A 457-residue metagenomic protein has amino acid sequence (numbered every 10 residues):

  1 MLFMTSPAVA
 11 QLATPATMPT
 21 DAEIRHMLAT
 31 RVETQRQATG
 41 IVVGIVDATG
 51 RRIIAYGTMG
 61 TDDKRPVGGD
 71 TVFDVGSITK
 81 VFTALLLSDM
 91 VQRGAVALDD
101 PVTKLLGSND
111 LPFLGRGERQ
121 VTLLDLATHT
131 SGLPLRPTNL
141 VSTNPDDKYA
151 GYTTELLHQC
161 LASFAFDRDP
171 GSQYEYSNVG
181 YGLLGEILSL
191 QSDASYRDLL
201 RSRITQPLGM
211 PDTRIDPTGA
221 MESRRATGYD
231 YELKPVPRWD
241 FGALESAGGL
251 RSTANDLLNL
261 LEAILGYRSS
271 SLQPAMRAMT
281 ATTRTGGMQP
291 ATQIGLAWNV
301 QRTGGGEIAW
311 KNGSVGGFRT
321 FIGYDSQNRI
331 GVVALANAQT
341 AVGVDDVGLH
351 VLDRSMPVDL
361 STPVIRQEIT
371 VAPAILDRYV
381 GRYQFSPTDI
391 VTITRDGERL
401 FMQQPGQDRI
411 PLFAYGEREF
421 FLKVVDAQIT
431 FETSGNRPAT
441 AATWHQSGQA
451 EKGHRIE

Functional and structural regions predicted by a protein language model:
Q11-A55, T138, S189-A194, D198-S202 (+2 more regions): Catalytic loop of the DD-peptidase/beta-lactamase superfamily, centered on the K-T-G motif and neighboring
L12-T17, V72-D74, D110-L114, T143-K148 (+4 more regions): Second-shell loop/turn segments in exported
E23, D74-I78, M90-T138, A162-S163 (+4 more regions): Active-site helix/loop module of the DD-peptidase/beta-lactamase fold, centered on the serine-lysine SxxK catalytic
Q35-V42, D62-L126, F166-V179, E245-G248 (+1 more regions): Short active-site loop at a secondary-structure junction that contains or immediately precedes the catalytic residue(s)
D62, E155-D167, G228-G242, R302: The feature captures the short pre-catalytic strand/loop hairpin that immediately precedes and shapes the active-site
T83-A84, G180-G185, L258: Well-ordered alpha-helical segments within folded domains of soluble proteins
